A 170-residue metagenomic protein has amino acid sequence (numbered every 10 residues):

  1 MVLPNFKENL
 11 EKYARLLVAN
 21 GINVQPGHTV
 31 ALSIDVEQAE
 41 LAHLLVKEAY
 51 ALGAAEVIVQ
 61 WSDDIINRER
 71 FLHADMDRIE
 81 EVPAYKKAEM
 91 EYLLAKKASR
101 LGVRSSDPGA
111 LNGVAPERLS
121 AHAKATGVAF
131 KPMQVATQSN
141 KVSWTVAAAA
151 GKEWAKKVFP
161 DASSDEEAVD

Functional and structural regions predicted by a protein language model:
M1-D170: Active-site bordering "gate/hinge" segments that shape substrate access to catalytic or cofactor-binding pockets
